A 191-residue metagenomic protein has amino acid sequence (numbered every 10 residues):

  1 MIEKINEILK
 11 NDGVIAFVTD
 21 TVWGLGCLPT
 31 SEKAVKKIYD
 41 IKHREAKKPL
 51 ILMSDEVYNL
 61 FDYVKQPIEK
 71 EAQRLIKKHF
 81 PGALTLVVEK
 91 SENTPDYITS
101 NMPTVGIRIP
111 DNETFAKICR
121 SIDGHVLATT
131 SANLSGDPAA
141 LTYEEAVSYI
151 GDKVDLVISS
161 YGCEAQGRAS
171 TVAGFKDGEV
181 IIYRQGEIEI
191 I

Functional and structural regions predicted by a protein language model:
M1-I191: Active-site-adjacent structural elements in enzyme catalytic cores
